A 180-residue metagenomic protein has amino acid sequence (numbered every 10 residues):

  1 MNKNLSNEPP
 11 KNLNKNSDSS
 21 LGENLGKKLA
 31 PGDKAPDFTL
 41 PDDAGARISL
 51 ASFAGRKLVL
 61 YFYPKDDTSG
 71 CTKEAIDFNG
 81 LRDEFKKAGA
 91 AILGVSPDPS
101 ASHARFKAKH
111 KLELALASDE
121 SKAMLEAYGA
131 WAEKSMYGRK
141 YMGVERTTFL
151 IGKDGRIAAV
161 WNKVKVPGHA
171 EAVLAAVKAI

Functional and structural regions predicted by a protein language model:
N2-I180: Chalcogenol-based redox active-site neighborhoods
